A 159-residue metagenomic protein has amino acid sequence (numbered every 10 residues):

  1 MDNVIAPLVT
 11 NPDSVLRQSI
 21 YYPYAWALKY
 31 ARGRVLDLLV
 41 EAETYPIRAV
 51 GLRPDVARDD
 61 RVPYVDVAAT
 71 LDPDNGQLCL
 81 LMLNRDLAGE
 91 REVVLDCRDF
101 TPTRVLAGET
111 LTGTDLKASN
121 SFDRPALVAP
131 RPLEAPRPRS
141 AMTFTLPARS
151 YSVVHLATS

Functional and structural regions predicted by a protein language model:
M1, L83, L111: Active-site-proximal beta-strand/loop segments in catalytic clefts of secreted hydrolases
M1-V65: Aromatic/acidic polysaccharide-binding cleft in carbohydrate-active enzymes
D2-P7, P46-I47, Q77, L87-E90 (+1 more regions): Flexible loop/turn segments at secondary-structure boundaries
L38-P46, D74, E134-M142: Ser/Thr- and Asn-enriched, surface-exposed coil loops between beta-strands
D60-P102, G108, S152: Carbohydrate-binding surface patches
F100-L146: Acidic, Ser/Thr/Pro-rich beta/coil linker or hinge segments at domain junctions
P147-Y151: Tight coil/turn sites that cap or link beta-strands
V154-S159: Short beta-strand-to-coil "C-cap" segments at the C-terminal boundary of structured domains/repeats, marking
